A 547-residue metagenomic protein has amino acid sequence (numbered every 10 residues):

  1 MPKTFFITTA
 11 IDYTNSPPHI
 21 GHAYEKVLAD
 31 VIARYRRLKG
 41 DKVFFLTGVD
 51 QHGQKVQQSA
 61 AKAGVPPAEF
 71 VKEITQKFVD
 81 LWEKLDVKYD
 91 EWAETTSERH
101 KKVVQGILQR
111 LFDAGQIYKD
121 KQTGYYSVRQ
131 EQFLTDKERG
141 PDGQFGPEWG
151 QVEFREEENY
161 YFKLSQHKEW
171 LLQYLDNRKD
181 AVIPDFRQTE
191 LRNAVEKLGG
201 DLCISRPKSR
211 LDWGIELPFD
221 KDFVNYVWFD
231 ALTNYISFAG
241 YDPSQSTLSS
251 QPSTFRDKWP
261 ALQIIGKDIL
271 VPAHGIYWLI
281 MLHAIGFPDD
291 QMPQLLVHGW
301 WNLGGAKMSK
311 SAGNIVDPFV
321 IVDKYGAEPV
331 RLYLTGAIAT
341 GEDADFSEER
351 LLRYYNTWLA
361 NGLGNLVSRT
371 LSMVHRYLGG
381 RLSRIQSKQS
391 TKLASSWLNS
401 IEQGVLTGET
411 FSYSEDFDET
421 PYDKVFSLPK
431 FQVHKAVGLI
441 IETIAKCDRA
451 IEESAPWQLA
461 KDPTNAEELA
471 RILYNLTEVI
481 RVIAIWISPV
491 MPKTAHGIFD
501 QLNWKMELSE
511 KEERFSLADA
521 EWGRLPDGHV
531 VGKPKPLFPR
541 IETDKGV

Functional and structural regions predicted by a protein language model:
M1-T14, V31-I204, Y241, Q245-T254 (+3 more regions): Conserved, charged catalytic cores of large soluble enzymes
M1-T4, P18, F44, G48 (+5 more regions): Basic, alpha-helical terminal appendages of large translation-related enzymes
P2-G40, F44-T47, R99-V103, P147-R376 (+1 more regions): Structured secondary-structure scaffolds
E94, I264-D268, L469-A470: Active-site rim elements
Y125-Q130, V297-W300, E349-R350, R384-T391 (+2 more regions): A glycine-rich phosphate-binding loop feature that marks nucleotide/adenosyl-phosphate handling sites
N159, D345-L359, S400-G408, Y413 (+1 more regions): Extended, non-catalytic structural segments that build the interaction scaffolds of large macromolecular assemblies
F255-I264, F426-F431, P456-L459: Helix-loop segments that flank and shape redox-cofactor active sites
F319, D423, A484-I485: Amphipathic alpha-helical segments within well-ordered protein domains
